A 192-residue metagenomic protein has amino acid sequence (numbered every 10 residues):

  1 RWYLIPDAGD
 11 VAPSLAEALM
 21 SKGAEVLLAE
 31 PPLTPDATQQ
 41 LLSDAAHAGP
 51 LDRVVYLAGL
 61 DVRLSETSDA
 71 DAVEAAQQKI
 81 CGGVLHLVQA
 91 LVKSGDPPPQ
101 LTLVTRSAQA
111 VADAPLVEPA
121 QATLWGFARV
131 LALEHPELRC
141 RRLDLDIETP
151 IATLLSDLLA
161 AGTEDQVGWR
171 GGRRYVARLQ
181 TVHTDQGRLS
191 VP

Functional and structural regions predicted by a protein language model:
R1-L27: Canonical Rossmann dinucleotide-binding motif of NAD(H)/NADP(H)-dependent dehydrogenases/reductases, specifically
R1-Y3, P50-R53, Q100: Structural motif
V26-T34, V54, R142-D144: A generic structural motif
P32, A45, R63-P192: Glycine-rich nucleotide cofactor-binding loops and adjacent beta-alpha elements of adenine nucleotide/dinucleotide sites
L33-A48: Conserved Rossmann-fold cofactor-binding substructure of NAD(P)-dependent oxidoreductases
L51-D61, L103: Rossmann-fold scaffold of SDR-type NAD(P)-dependent oxidoreductases
